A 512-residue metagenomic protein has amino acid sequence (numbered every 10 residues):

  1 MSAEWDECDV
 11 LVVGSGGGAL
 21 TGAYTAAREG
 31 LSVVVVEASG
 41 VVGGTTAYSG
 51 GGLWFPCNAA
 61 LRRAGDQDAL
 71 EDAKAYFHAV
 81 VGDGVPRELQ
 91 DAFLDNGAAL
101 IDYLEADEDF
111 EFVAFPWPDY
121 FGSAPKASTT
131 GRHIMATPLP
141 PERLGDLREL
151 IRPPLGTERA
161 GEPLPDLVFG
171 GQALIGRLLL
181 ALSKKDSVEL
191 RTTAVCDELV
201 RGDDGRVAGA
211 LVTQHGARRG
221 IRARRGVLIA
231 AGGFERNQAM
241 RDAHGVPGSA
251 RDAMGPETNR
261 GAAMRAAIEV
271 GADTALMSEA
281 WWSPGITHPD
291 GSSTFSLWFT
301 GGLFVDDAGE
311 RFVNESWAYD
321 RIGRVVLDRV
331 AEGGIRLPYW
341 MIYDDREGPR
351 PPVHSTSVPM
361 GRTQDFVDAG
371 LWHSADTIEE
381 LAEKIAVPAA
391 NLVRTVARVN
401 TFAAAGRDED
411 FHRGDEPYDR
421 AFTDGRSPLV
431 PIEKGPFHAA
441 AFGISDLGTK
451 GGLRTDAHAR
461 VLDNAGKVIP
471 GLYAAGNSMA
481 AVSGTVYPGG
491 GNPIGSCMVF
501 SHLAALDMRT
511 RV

Functional and structural regions predicted by a protein language model:
M1-V10, R28, Y487, T510: Extreme N-terminal leader/targeting segments of oxidoreductases
V10-V35: N-terminal Rossmann-like FAD-binding beta1-loop-alpha1 element of flavoenzymes
R28-Y48: Glycine-rich FAD pyrophosphate-binding loop
F55-A92: Glycine-rich active-site loop/strand segments that organize a redox cofactor
L94-H215, Q238, V396, A403-P431: Conserved redox-cofactor binding core of oxidoreductases
S123, G145, E149, M264-A266 (+2 more regions): An anion/pyrophosphate-binding glycine-rich loop and adjacent beta-alpha core in soluble alpha-beta enzymes
P165, F169, H215-G291, I494 (+1 more regions): Glycine-rich loop(s) and the adjacent beta-strand/alpha-helix scaffold that form part
E198, R206, N391-V482, V486: A glycine-rich dinucleotide-binding beta-alpha-beta segment and adjacent secondary-structure elements that constitute
